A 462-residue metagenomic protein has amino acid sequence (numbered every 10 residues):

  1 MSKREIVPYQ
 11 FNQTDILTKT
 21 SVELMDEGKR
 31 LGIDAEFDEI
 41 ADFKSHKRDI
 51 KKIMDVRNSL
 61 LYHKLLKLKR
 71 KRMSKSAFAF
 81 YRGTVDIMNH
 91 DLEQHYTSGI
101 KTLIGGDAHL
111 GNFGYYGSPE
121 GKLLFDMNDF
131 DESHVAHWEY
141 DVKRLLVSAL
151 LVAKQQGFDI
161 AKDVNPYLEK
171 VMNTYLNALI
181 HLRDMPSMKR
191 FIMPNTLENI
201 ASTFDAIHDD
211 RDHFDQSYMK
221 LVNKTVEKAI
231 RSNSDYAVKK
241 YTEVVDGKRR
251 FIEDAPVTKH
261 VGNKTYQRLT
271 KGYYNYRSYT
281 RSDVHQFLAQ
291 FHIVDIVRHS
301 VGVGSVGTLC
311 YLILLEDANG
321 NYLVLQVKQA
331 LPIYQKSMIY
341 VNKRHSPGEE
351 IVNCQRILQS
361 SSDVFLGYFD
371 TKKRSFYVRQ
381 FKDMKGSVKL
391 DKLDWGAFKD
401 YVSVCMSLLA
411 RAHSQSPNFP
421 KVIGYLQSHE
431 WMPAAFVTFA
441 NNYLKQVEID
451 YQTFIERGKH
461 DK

Functional and structural regions predicted by a protein language model:
M1-K3, E253: Accessible peptide chain termini
K3-G105, L110-K224, K228-I230, K271-K462: Conserved ATP-binding subdomain of kinase catalytic cores across diverse folds
N223-R250: Extended substrate/cofactor- or partner-recognition/assembly subdomains adjacent to catalytic sites in enzymes
E243-F291: Ordered core of a single globular domain
